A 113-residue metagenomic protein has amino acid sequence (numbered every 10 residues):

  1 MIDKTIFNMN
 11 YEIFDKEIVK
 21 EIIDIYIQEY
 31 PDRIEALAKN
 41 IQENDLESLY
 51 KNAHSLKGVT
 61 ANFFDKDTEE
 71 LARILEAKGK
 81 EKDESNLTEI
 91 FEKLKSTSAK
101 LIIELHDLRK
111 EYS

Functional and structural regions predicted by a protein language model:
M1-T5, E17-Q28, R33-I34, V59-I74 (+1 more regions): Amphipathic, coiled-coil-like alpha-helical segments
M9-I18, K51: Short, charged, low-complexity loops and linkers
F14, I41-S48, F63, G79-N86: Short helix-adjacent coil turns
L37, L49-N52: Hydrophobic packing within well-folded, soluble alpha/beta domains
K39-E47, D107-Y112: Surface-exposed helix-capping loop/turn segments at secondary-structure junctions
A53, A72-A77: Short linear capping/connector segments at secondary-structure termini
